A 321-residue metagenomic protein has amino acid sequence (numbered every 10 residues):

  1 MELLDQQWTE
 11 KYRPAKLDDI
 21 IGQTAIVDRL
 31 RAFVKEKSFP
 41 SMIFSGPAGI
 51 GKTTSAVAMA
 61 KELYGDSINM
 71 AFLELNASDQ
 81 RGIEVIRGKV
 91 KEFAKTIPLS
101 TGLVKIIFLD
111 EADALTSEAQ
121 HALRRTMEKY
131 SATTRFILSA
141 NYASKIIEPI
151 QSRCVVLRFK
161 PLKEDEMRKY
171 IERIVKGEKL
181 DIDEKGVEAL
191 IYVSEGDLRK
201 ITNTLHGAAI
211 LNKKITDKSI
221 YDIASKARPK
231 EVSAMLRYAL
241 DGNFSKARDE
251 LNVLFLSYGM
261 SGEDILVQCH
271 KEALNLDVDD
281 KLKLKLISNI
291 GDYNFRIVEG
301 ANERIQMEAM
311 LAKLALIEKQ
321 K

Functional and structural regions predicted by a protein language model:
M1-Q6, L17, A60, H206 (+2 more regions): Intrinsically disordered, low-complexity basic tails and flexible linkers associated with large NTP-driven
M1-V156, I290, N294: P-loop/Walker A NTP-binding region and its immediately flanking N-terminal helices in P-loop NTPase folds
D19, T101, E164, D183-E184 (+4 more regions): Alpha-helix N-cap/helix-initiation sites
A48-I50, S78-G82, A112-L115, K129 (+6 more regions): Conserved nucleotide-binding/hydrolysis micro-motifs of P-loop NTPases
R87, I147-Y192, I201-T204: Conserved AAA+ ATPase core "coupling" helix
I107, V187-V193, R199-K213, S219-Y221 (+3 more regions): C-terminal helical "lid" of AAA+/P-loop NTPase domains
A234-K321: Helix-rich C-terminal "collar"/helical-bundle subdomain used as an assembly and partner-interaction module in RFC-like
